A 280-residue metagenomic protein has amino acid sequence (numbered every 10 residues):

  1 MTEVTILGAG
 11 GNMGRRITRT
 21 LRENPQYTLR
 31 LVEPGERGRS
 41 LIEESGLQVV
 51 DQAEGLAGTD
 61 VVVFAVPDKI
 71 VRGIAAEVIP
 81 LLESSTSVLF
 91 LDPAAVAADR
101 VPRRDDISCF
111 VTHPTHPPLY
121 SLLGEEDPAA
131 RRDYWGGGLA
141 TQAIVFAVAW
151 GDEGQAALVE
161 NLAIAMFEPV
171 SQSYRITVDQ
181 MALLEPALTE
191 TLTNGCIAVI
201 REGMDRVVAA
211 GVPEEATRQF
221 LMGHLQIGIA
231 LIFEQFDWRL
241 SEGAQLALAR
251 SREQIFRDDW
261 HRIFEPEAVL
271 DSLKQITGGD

Functional and structural regions predicted by a protein language model:
M1-Q48: NAD(P)+-binding Rossmann beta1-loop-alpha1 motif at the extreme N-terminus of oxidoreductases
N12-I17, V71-I74, L119-S121: Short glycine/serine/threonine-rich phosphate/pyrophosphate-binding segments that cradle anionic phosphate groups
Q48-E54, R175: Short acidic-hydrophobic, aromatic-tinged amphipathic segments that line or gate anion-handling sites
A53-P102: Rossmann-fold NAD(P) dinucleotide-binding segment
L91-L184: Rossmann-fold dinucleotide-binding core
A140-T141, V212-D280: NAD(P)-dependent Rossmann-like dehydrogenase/reductase catalytic/cofactor-binding core
T177-G228, Q245-A249: An accessory alpha-helical subdomain
